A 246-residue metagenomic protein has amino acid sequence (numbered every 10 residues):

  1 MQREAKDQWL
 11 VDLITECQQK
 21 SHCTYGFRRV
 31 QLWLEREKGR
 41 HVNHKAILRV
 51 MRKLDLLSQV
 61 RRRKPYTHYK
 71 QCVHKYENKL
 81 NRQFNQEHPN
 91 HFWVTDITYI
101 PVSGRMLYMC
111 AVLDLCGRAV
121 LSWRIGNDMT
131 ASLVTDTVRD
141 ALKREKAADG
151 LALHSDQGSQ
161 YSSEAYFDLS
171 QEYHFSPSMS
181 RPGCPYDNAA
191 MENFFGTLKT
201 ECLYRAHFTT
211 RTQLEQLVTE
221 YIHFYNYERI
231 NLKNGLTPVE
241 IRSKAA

Functional and structural regions predicted by a protein language model:
M1-A246: Charged DNA-binding/catalytic regions of mobile-element recombinases
